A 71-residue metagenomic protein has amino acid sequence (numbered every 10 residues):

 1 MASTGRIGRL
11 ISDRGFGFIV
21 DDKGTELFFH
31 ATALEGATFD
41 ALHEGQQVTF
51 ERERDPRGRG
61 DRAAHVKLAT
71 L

Functional and structural regions predicted by a protein language model:
M1-D13: Structural detector for short beta-strands of small beta-barrel domains
G5, H30, G45: Residue-level signature of catalytic and energy-coupling elements of molecular machines, predominantly ATP/GTP-dependent
R14-I19: Short aromatic-glycine-enriched beta-strand elements
D22-G24: Glycine-centered tight beta-turn/hairpin loop motif at sheet-sheet or coil-to-beta transitions
E26-T38: Beta-strand/loop nucleic-acid-binding surfaces
E35-T49: Short nucleic-acid-contacting surface segments enriched for D/E, G, S/T with interspersed K/R
E53-L71: OB-fold/S1-family single-stranded nucleic acid-binding modules
